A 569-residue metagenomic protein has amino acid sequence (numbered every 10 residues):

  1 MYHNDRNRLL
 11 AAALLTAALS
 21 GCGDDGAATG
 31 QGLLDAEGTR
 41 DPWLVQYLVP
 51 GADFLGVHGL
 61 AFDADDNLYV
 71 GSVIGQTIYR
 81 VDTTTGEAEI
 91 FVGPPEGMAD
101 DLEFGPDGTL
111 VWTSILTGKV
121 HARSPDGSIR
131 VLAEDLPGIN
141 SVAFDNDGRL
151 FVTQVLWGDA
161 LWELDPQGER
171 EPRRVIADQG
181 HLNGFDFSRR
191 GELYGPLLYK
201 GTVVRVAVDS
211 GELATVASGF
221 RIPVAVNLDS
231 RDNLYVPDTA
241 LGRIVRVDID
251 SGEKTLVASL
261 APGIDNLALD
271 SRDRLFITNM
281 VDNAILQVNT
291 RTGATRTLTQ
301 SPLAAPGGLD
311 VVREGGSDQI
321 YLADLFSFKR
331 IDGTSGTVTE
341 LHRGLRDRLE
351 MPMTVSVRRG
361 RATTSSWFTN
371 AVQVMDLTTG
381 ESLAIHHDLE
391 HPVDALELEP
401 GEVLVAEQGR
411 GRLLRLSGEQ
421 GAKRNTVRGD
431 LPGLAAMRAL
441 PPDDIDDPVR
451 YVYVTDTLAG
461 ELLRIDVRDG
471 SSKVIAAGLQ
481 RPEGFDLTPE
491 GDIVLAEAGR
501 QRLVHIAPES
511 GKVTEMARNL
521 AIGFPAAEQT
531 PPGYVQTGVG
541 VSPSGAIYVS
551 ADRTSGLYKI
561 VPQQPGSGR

Functional and structural regions predicted by a protein language model:
L19-G21: C-terminal motif of bacterial Sec signal peptides marking the signal peptidase cleavage site
G32-F54: A short helix->beta-strand "capping" segment at the edge of beta-propeller domains
L44-G51, E87-G93, S128-A133, R170-I176 (+9 more regions): A short beta-strand motif characteristic of beta-propeller blades
L48-T77, A551-G556: Beta-strand-rich domains and repeat architectures in extracellular enzymes and scaffolds, especially beta-propellers
G51-D65, P94-T113, K119, D135-D147 (+13 more regions): Beta-rich, blade/repeat-based domains predominating in secreted/periplasmic proteins but also intracellular
V73, I115-L116, V155-L156, L198 (+10 more regions): Short loop/turn segments immediately following the C-termini of beta-strands
D82-G86, R123-S128, L164-E169, V206-G211 (+8 more regions): Short loop/turn segments that connect beta-strands within beta-propeller blades
T530-R569: Blade-level signature of beta-propeller repeat domains, shared across WD40, Kelch, NHL, RCC1 and BNR/Asp-box propellers
